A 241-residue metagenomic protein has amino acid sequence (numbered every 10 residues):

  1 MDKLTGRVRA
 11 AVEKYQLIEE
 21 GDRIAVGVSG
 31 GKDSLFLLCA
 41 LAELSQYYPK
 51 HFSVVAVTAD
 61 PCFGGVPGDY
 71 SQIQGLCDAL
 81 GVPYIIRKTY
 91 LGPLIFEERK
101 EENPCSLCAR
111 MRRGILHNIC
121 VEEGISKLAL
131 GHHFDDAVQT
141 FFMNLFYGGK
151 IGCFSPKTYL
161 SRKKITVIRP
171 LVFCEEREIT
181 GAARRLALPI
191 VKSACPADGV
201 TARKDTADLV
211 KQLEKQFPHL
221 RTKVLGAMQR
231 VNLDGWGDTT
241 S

Functional and structural regions predicted by a protein language model:
M1, A109, G199-A202, T206 (+2 more regions): Generic structural signal for well-ordered, non-membrane alpha-helical segments in soluble metabolic enzymes
M1-Q139, Y147, R177-R185: ATP-dependent adenylation/nucleotidyltransferase module used to activate substrates
Y15, L44, Y48, L213-Q216 (+2 more regions): Solvent-exposed amphipathic alpha-helical surface segments
V54, D135-K215: Catalytic subdomain that performs nucleotidyl-dependent activation
P61-F63, L91-P93, T158, C174 (+2 more regions): Residue-level detector of flexible, active-site-proximal loop/helix-junction positions within diverse enzyme catalytic
I95-E98, A202-K204, L233-D234: Short, solvent-exposed polar/charged micro-motifs at secondary-structure junctions
A109-V121, K157-K163, V210, E214-Q229: Short, basic, helix/turn surface patches
T201, H219-S241: A short, charged, Gly/Pro-tolerant segment at domain boundaries
